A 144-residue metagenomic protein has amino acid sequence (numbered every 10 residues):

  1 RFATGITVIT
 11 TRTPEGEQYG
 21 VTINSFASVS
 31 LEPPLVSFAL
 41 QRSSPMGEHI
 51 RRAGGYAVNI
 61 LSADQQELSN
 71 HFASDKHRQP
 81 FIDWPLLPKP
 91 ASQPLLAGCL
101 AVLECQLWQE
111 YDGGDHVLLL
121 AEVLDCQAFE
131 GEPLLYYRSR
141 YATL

Functional and structural regions predicted by a protein language model:
R1-L144: Basic, polyanion-binding surface patches
